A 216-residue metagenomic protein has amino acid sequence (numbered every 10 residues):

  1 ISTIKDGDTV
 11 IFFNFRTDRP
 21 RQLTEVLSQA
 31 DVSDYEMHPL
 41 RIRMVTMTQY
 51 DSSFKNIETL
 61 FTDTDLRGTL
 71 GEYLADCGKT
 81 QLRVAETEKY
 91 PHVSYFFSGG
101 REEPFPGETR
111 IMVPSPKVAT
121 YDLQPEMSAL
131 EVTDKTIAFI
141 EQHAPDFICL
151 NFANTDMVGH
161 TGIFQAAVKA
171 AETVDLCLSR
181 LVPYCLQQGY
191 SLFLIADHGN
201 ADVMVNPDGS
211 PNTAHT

Functional and structural regions predicted by a protein language model:
I1-T216: Feature captures the catalytic ectodomains and active-site-proximal regions of enzymes that hydrolyze or transfer
